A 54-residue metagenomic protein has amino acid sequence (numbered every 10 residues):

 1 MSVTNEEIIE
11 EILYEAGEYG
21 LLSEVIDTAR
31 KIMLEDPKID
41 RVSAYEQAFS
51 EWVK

Functional and structural regions predicted by a protein language model:
M1-K54: C-terminal alpha-helical interaction appendages
